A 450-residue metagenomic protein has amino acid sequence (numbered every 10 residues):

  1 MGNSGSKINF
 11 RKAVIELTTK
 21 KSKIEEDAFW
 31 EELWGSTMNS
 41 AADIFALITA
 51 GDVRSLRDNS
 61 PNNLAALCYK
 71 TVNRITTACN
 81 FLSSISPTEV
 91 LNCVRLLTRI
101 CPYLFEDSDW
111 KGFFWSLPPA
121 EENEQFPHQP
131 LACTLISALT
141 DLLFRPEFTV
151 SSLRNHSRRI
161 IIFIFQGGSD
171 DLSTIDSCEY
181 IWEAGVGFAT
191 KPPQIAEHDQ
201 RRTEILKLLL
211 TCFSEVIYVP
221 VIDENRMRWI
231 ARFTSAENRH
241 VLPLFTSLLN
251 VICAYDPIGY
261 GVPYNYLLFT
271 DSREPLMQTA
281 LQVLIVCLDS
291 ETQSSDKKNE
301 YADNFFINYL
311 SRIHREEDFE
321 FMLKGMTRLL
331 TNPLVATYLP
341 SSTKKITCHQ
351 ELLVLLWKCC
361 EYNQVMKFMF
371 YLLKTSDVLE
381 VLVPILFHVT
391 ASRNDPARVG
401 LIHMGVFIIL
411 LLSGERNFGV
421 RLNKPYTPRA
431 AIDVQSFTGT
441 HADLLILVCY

Functional and structural regions predicted by a protein language model:
M1-F113: N-terminal alpha-helical scaffolding segments that mark the starts of alpha-solenoid/helical-repeat architectures
G5, I346-T347, T440: Short helix-capping and inter-helix turn/linker motifs at the boundaries of alpha-helical repeat units
E16, K20, I432-T438: Intrinsically disordered, low-complexity boundary segments flanking structured domains
N39, S84-V94, T98-Q435: Alpha-helical repeat/alpha-solenoid scaffolds of the HEAT/ARM/MIF4G superfamily and closely related elongated all-alpha
L382-F387, T440-Y450: Active-site-proximal segments of catalytic enzyme domains that coordinate small-molecule cofactors or metal ions
